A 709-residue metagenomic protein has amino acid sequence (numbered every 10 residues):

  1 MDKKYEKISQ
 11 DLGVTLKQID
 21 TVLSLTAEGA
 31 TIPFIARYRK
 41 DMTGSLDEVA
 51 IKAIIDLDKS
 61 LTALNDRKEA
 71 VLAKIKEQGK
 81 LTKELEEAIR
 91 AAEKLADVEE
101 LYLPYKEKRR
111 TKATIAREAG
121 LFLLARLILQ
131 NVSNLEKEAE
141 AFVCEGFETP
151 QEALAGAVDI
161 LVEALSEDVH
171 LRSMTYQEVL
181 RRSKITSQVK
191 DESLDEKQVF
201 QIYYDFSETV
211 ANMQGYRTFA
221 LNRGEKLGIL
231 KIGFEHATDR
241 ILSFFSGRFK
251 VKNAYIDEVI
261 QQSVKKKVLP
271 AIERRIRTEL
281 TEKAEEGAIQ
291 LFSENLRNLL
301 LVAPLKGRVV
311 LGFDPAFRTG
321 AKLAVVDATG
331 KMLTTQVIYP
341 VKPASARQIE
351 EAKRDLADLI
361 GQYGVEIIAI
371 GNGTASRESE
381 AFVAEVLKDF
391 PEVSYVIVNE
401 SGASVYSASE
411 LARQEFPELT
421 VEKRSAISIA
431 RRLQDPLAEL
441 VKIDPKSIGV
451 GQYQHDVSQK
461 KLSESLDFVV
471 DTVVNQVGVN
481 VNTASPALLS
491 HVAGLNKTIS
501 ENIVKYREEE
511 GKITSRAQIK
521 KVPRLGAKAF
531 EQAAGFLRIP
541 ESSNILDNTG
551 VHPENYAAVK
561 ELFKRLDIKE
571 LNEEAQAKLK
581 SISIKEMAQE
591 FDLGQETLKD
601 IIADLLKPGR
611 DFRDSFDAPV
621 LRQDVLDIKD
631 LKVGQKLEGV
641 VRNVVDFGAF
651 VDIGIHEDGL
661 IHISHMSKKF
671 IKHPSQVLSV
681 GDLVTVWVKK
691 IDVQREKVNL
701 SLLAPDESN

Functional and structural regions predicted by a protein language model:
I19, I338-P343, I367, A408-V421 (+6 more regions): Short beta-alpha connecting loops at secondary-structure transitions that line or flank enzyme active sites
S24-A27, P104, I115-E118, A220-G224 (+15 more regions): Replace "in large, NTP-powered and nucleic-acid-processing enzymes" with "in large, NTP-powered factors and other
T31-I32, T43, D47-E148, Q476-S615 (+3 more regions): Accessory alpha-helical DNA-binding modules that contact the DNA backbone or grooves
A50-A53, S60, L64-G312, A316-E418 (+1 more regions): Duplex nucleic acid-engaging cores and interfaces of nucleic-acid transaction enzymes
D97, V396, G402, S407-V477 (+1 more regions): Long, charge-rich intrinsically disordered scaffolds of nucleic-acid metabolism proteins
E138, F142-P150, G228, F245-V264 (+4 more regions): Low-complexity, acidic/Ser/Thr- and charged residue-rich accessory regions of DNA metabolism proteins
Q177-I185, F313-F317, G373-E378, V398-V405 (+5 more regions): A glycine-rich phosphate-binding loop feature that marks nucleotide/adenosyl-phosphate handling sites
I276-S293, S447-G478, A588-V633: Long, charged amphipathic helices and adjacent flexible linkers at domain junctions
